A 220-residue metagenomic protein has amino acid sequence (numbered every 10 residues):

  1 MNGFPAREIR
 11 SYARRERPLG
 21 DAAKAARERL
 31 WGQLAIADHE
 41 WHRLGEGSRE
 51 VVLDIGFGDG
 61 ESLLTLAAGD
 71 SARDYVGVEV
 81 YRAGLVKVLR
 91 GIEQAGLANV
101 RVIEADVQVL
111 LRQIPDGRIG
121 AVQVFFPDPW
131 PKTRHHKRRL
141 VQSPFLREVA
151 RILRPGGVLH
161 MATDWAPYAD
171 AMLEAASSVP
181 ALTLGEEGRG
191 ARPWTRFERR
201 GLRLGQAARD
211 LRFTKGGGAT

Functional and structural regions predicted by a protein language model:
M1-L53, E61-D70: S-adenosyl-L-methionine
G58: Conserved glycine-rich SAM-binding loop
Y81: Conserved SAM/SAH-binding beta-strand->alpha-helix loop
L89-D116: S-adenosyl-L-methionine
R112-A121, F126: A short acidic, Gly/Pro-enriched loop at the edge of an enzyme's catalytic core that lines a small-molecule cofactor
V141-P155: A short glycine-rich, Lys/Arg-flanked "PGG" loop and its adjoining helix->strand segment in the class I
P155-T163: Conserved beta-strand signature within the Rossmann-like core of class I S-adenosyl-L-methionine
Y168-T220: Class I S-adenosyl-L-methionine
